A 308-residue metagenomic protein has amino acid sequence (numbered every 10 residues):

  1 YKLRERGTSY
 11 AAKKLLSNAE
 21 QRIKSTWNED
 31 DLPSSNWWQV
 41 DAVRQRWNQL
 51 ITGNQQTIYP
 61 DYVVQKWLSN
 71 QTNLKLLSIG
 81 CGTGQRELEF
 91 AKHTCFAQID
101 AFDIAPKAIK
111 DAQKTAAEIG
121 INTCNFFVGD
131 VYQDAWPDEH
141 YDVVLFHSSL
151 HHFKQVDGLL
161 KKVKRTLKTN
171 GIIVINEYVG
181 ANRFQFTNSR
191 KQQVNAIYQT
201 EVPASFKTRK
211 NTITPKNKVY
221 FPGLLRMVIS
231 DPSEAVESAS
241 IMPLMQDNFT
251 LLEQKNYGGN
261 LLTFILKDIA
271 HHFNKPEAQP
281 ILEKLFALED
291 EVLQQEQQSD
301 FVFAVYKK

Functional and structural regions predicted by a protein language model:
Y1-Q45: N-terminal, positively charged/glycine-rich alpha-helical extensions of SAM-dependent methyltransferases
R46, T52-N73: Conserved alpha-helix/loop element of class I SAM-dependent methyltransferases that forms part of the SAM/SAH-binding
S78, T83-Q133: Class I SAM-dependent methyltransferase SAM/SAH-binding core
W136-V143: A short acidic, Gly/Pro-enriched loop at the edge of an enzyme's catalytic core that lines a small-molecule cofactor
V143-Q155: A short SAM/SAH-binding and catalytic strip from SAM-dependent methyltransferases
D157-I172: A short glycine-rich, Lys/Arg-flanked "PGG" loop and its adjoining helix->strand segment in the class I
V174-R209: Conserved class I S-adenosyl-L-methionine
S205-H271: Substrate-binding/catalytic lobe of Class I Rossmann-like enzymes that use SAM or dcSAM, i.e., the mid-to-C-terminal
